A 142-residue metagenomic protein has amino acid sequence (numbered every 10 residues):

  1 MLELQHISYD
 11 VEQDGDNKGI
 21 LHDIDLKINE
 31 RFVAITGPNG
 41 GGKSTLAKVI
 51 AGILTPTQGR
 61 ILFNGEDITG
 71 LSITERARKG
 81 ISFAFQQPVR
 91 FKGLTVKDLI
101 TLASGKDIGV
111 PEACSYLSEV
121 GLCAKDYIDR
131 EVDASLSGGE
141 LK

Functional and structural regions predicted by a protein language model:
L2, G19-D23: Conserved structural motif at the start of ABC-family nucleotide-binding domains
F32, F83-R90: ABC ATPase nucleotide-binding domain signature
T36-P38: The feature captures the beta-strand-to-loop junction immediately N-terminal to the Walker
A51: Helix-to-loop junction immediately C-terminal to a conserved catalytic motif
G59-E66, K79, E112: Conserved ABC transporter NBD signature motif
D67-S82: ABC ATPase NBD coupling module
Q87, G93-E112: Q-loop/switch helix immediately C-terminal to the Walker
V110-Y127, E131: Conserved ABC ATPase "signature" region
